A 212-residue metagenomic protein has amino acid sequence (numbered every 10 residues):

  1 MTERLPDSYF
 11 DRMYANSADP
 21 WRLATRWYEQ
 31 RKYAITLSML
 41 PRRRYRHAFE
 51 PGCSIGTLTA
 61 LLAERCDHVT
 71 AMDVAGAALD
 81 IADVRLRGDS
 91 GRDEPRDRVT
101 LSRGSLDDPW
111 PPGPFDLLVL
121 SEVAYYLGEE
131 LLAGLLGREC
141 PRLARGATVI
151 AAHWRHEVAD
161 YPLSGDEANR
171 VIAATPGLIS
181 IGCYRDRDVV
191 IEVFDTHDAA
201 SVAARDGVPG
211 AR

Functional and structural regions predicted by a protein language model:
M1-S17: N-terminal, positively charged/glycine-rich alpha-helical extensions of SAM-dependent methyltransferases
W27-R46: Conserved alpha-helix/loop element of class I SAM-dependent methyltransferases that forms part of the SAM/SAH-binding
Y45-S54: Conserved class I S-adenosyl-L-methionine
T57, L61-D107: Class I SAM-dependent methyltransferase SAM/SAH-binding core
W110-L117: A short acidic, Gly/Pro-enriched loop at the edge of an enzyme's catalytic core that lines a small-molecule cofactor
L117-E130: A short SAM/SAH-binding and catalytic strip from SAM-dependent methyltransferases
A133-R145: A short glycine-rich, Lys/Arg-flanked "PGG" loop and its adjoining helix->strand segment in the class I
G146-W154: Conserved beta-strand signature within the Rossmann-like core of class I S-adenosyl-L-methionine
